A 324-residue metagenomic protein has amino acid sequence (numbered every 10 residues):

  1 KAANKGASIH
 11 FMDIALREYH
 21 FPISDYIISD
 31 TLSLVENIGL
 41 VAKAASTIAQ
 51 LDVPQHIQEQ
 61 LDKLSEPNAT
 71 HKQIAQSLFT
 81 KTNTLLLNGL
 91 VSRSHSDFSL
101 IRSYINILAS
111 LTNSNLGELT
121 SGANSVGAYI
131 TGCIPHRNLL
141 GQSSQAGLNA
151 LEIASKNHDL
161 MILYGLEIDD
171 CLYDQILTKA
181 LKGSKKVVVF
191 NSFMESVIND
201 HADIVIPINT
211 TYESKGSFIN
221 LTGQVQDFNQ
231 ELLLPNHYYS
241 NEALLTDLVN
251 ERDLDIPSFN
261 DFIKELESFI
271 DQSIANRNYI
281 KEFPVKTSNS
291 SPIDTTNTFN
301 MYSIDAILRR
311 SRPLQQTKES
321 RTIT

Functional and structural regions predicted by a protein language model:
K1-N276, T324: Non-catalytic alpha/beta scaffold blocks inside enzyme catalytic domains
I101, I263-T324: Long, low-complexity segments enriched in small/aliphatic residues
